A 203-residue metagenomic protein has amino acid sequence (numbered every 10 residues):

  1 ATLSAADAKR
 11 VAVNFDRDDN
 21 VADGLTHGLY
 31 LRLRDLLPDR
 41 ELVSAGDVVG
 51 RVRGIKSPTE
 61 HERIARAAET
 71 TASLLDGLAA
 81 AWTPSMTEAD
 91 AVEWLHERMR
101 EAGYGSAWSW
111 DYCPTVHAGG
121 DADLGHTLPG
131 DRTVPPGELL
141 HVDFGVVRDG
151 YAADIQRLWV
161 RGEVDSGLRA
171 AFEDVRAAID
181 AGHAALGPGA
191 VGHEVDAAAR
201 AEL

Functional and structural regions predicted by a protein language model:
A1-L203: Active-site neighborhoods and metal-handling regions in enzymes and metal-associated proteins
